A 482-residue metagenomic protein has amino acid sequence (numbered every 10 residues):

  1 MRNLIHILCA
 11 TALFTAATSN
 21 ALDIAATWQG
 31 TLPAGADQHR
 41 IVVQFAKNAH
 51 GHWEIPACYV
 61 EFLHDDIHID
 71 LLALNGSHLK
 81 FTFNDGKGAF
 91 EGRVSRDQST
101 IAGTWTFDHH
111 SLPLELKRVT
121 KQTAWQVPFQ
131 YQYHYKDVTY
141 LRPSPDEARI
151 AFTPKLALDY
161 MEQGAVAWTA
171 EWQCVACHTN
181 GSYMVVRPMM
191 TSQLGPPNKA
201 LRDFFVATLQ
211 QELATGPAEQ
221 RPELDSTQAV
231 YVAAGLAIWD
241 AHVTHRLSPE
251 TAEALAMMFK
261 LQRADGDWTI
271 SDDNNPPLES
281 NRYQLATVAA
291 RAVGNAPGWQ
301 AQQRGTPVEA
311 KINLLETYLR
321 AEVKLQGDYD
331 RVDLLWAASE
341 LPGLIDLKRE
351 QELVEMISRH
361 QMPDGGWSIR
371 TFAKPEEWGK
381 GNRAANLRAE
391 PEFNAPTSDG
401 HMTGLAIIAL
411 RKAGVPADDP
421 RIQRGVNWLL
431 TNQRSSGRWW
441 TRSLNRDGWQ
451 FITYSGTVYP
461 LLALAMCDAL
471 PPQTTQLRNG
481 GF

Functional and structural regions predicted by a protein language model:
M1-I5: Positively charged n-region of N-terminal signal peptides that target proteins for export
H6-A16: Bacterial N-terminal signal peptides
A17-A21: Boundary at the C-terminal end of the N-terminal hydrophobic targeting segment
L22-L112: Central antiparallel beta-sheet cores of small beta-barrel/beta-sandwich binding domains
S111-K155, M161-E162: Pro/Ala/Gly-rich low-complexity, hydrophilic intrinsically disordered segments
Y131-F152, A170-P196, T215-A256, R263-I312 (+3 more regions): An alpha-helical repeat/solenoid feature that recognizes helix-turn-helix modules
G195-T215: Active-site-surrounding "flap" and adjacent substrate/cofactor-binding loops of secreted or lumenal enzymes, prototyped
